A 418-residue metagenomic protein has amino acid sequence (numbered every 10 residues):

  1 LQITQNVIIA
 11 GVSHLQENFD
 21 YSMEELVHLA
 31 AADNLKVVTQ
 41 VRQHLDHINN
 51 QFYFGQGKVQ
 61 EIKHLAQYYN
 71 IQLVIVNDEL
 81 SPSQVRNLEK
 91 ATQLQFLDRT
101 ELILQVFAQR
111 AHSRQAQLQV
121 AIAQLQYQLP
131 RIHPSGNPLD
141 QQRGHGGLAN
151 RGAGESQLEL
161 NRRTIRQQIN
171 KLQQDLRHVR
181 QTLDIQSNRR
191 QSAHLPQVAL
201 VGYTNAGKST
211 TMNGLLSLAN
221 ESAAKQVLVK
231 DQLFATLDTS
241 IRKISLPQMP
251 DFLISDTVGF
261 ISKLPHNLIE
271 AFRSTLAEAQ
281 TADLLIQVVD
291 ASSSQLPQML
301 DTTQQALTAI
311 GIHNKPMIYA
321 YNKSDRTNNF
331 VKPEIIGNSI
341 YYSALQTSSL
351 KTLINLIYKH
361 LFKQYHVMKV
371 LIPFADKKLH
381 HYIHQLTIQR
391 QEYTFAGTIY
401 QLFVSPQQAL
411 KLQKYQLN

Functional and structural regions predicted by a protein language model:
L1-Q105: N-terminal accessory targeting/assembly segments
I9-S13, Q40-Q43, I75-N77, I286-D290 (+3 more regions): Conserved beta-strand segments of the P-loop GTPase G domain that flank and frequently precede/overlap
S13-E17, L45-D46, E79-S81, L102-L104 (+6 more regions): Conserved nucleotide-binding/hydrolysis micro-motifs of P-loop NTPases
Y21-E24, H47-Q60, V258-T281, S292-Q305: Switch II of P-loop NTPase G domains
L29, K63-H64, L80-Q93, M249-P250 (+1 more regions): Conserved C-terminal guanine-recognition region of P-loop GTPase G domains, centered on the G4
Q95-Q105, Q109, A116-G146, H313-I318 (+1 more regions): Canonical P-loop GTPase G-domain recognition
Q141, H145-H266: Conserved G1/Walker A P-loop phosphate-binding module
K363-N418: NTP-binding/hydrolysis catalytic cores, primarily Walker-type P-loop NTPases
